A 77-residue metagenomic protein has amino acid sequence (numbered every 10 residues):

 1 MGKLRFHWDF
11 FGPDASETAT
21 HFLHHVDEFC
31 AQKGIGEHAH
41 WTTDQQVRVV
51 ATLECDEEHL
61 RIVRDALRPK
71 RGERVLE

Functional and structural regions predicted by a protein language model:
M1-E77: Long, contiguous binding/interaction regions
